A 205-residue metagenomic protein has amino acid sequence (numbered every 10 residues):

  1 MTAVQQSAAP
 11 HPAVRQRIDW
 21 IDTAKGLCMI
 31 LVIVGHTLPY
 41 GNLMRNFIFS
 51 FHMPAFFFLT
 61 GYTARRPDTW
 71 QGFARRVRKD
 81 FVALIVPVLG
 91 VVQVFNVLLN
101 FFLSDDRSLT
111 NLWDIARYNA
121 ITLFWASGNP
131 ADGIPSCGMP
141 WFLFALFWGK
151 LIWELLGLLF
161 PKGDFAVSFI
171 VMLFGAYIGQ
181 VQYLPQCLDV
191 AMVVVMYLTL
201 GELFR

Functional and structural regions predicted by a protein language model:
M1-F174, Y183, V190, V194: Membrane-cytosol interface segments of multi-pass membrane proteins, especially ER/Golgi lipid-handling enzymes
P185-R205: Aromatic-anchored, glycine/proline-accented short structural segments that stabilize local strand-turns or short
